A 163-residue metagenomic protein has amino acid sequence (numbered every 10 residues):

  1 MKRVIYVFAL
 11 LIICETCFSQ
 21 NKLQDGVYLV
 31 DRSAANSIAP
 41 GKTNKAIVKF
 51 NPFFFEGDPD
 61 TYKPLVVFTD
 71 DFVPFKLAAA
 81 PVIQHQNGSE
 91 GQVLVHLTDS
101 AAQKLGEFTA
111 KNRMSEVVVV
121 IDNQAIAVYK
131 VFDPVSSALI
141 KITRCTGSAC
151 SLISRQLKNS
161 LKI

Functional and structural regions predicted by a protein language model:
M1-K22: Bacterial Sec-dependent N-terminal signal peptides
F18-I163: Structural signature of multi-pass, alpha-helical inner-membrane proteins
